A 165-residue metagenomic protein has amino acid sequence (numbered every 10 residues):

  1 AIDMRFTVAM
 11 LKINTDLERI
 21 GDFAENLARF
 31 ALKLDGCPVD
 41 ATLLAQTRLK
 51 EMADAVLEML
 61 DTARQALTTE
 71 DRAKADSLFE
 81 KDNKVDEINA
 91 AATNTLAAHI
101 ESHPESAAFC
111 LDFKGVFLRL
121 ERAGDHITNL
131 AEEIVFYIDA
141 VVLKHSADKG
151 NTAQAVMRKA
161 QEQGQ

Functional and structural regions predicted by a protein language model:
A1-Q165: Cytosolic, long alpha-helical scaffolding segments
